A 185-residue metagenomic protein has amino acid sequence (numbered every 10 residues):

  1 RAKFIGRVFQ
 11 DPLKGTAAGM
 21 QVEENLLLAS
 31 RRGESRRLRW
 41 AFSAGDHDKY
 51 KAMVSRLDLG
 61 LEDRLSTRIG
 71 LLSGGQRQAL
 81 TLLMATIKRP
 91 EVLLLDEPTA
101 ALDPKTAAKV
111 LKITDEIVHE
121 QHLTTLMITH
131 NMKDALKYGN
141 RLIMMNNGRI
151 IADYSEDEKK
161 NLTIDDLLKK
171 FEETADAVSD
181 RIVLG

Functional and structural regions predicted by a protein language model:
M20-R32: Q-loop/switch helix immediately C-terminal to the Walker
R89: Conserved catalytic motifs of ABC-family nucleotide-binding domains
L93-D96: Catalytic Walker B motif of ABC-type/P-loop ATPase nucleotide-binding domains
P104-T106: Helix N-cap at the start of a conserved alpha-helix in ABC-type nucleotide-binding domains
A108-E120: Helical segment within the ABC ATPase nucleotide-binding domain
T129-H130: H-loop/switch region of ABC-family ATPase nucleotide-binding domains
R149-A175: Conserved beta-strand-loop-alpha-helix hinge in the C-terminal portion of ABC ATPase nucleotide-binding domains
